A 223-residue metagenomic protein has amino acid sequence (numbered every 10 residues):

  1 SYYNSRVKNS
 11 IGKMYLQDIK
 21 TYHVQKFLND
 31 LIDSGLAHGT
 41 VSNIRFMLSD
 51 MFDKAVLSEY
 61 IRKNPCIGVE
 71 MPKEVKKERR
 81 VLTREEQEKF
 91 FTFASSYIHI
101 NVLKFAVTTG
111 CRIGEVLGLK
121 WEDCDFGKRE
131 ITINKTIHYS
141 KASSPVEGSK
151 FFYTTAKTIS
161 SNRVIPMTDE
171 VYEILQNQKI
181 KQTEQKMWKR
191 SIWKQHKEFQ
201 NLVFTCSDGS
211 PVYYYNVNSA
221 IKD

Functional and structural regions predicted by a protein language model:
S1-N4, K8, N29, S49 (+6 more regions): Solvent-exposed, non-membrane alpha-helical residues enriched in polar/charged side chains
S1-Y60, K76, S210-V217: N-terminal core-binding DNA-recognition domain of tyrosine site-specific recombinases/integrases
V7, V24, L48-M51, E59 (+7 more regions): Conserved hydrophobic/aromatic pocket- or pore-lining residues that grip, position, or stack substrates in active sites
D18, V81, V164-P166, P211: Short aromatic/basic micro-patch
H23, N43-M47, N101, P166 (+3 more regions): Charged catalytic carboxylate motif
S34, H38, T92-H99, T109 (+3 more regions): Short, basic (Lys/Arg/His-rich) helix/loop patches that form interaction surfaces in the mid-to-C-terminal regions
H38, S42-I44, L57, I61-W121 (+4 more regions): Basic, Lys/Arg- and aromatic-enriched nucleic-acid-binding interface segment
G68-M71, E85-E86, L119-E184, W188-K194 (+1 more regions): Conserved tyrosine-mediated DNA breakage-rejoining catalytic core shared by Y-recombinases
